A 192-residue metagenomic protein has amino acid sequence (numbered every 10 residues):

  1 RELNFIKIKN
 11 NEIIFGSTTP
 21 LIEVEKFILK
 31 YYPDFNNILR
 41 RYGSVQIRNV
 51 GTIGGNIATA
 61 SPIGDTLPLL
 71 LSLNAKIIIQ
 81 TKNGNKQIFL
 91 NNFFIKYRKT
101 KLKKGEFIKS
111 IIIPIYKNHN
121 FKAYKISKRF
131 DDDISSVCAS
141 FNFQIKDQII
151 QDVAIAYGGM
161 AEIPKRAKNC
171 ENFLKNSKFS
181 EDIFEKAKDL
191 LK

Functional and structural regions predicted by a protein language model:
R1-K192: C-terminal structural segment of proteins
